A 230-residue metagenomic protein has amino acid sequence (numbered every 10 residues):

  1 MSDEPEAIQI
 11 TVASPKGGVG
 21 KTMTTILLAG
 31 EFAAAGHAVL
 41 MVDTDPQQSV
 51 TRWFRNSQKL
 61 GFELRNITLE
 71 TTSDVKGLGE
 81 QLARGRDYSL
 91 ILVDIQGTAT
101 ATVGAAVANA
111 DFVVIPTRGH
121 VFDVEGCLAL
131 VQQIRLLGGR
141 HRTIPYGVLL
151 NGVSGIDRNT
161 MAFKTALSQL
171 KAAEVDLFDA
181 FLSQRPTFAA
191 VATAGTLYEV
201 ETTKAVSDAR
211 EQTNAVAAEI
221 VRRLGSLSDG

Functional and structural regions predicted by a protein language model:
S2-V19, I26, G30-A101, R140 (+1 more regions): P-loop/Walker-type NTP enzyme "switch/lid" segment
M41, V93, I115, V148-L150: Structural beta-sheet core signal
P46-Q48, V121, V153-I156, T187: Conserved nucleotide-binding/hydrolysis micro-motifs of P-loop NTPases
T102-V121: Inter-motif core of Ras-like GTPase G domains
A129-R140: Conserved C-terminal guanine-recognition region of P-loop GTPase G domains, centered on the G4
S154, A166-E199: Beta-strand-loop-alpha "switch" segments that mediate conformational coupling across diverse proteins
Y198-G230: NTP-binding/hydrolysis catalytic cores, primarily Walker-type P-loop NTPases
